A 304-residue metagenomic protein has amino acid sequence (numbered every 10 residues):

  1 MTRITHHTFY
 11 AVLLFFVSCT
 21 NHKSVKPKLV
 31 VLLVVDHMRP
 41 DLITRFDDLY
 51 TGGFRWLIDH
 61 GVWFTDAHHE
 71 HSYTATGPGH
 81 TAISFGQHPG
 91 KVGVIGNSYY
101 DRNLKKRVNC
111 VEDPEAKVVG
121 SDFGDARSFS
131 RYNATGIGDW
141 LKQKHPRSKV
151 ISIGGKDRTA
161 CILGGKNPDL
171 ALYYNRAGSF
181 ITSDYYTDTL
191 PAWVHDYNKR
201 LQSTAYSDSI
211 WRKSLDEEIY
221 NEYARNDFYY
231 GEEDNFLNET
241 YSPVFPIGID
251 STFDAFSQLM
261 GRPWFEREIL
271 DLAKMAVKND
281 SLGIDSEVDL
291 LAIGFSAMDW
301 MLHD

Functional and structural regions predicted by a protein language model:
M1-K26: Bacterial Sec-dependent N-terminal signal peptides
N21-V62: Active-site-proximal N-terminal segment of extracellular/periplasmic enzymes that hydrolyze or transfer
K26-V31, H60-F64, K91, P146-V150 (+1 more regions): Loop/turn elements at helix/coil->beta-strand transitions in domains of secreted/extracellular proteins
P27-R39, L57, I83, L141 (+2 more regions): Beta-strand elements within well-structured catalytic alpha/beta cores of enzymes that handle phosphate/sulfate esters
V34, M38-R39, Y50-F54, G79-H80 (+4 more regions): Stable alpha-helical elements in mature extracytoplasmic
D47-A82, P89-P114, Y174-R176: Active-site-surrounding "flap" and adjacent substrate/cofactor-binding loops of secreted or lumenal enzymes, prototyped
F64-S84, S152-I162, G294-S296: Short, solvent-exposed turn/loop segments enriched in Gly/Ser/Thr/Pro and often Arg
G96-S286, S296-H303: His/Asp/Glu-rich, glycine-adjacent segments that coordinate divalent cations and/or stabilize oxyanion chemistry on
